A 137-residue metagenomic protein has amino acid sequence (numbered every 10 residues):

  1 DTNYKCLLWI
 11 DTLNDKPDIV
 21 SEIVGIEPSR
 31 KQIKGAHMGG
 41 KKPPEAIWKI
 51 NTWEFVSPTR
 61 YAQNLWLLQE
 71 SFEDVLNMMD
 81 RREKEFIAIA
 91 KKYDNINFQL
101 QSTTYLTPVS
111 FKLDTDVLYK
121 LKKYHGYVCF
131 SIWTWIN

Functional and structural regions predicted by a protein language model:
D1-N137: Acidic (Asp/Glu-rich) sequence patches and key acidic residues that form negatively charged surfaces used
